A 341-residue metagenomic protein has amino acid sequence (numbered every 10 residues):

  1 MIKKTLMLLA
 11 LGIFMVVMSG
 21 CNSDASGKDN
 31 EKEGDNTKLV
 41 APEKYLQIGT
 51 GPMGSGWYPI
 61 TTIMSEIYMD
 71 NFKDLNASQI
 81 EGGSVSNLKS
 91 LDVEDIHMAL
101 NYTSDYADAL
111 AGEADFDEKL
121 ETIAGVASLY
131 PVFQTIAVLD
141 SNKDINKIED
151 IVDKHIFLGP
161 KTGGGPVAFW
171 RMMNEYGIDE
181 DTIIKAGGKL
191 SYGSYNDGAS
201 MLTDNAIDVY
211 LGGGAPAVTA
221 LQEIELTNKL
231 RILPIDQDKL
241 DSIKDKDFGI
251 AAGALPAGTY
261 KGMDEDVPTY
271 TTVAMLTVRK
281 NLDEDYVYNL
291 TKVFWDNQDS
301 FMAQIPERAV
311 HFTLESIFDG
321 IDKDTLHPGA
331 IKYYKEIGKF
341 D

Functional and structural regions predicted by a protein language model:
M1-T5: Positively charged n-region of N-terminal signal peptides that target proteins for export
V16-G20: C-terminal motif of bacterial Sec signal peptides marking the signal peptidase cleavage site
N22-D24: Bacterial signal peptide processing site
D29-L46: N-terminal low-complexity, Pro/Thr/Ser-rich intrinsically disordered segments that act as propeptides or flexible
E43-N71, L75-A77, E81, Q134-D204 (+1 more regions): Bilobed "Venus flytrap"/periplasmic-binding protein-like clamshell domains and structurally analogous long
T103, G112-D117, E121, G125 (+3 more regions): Pocket-lining segment of extracytoplasmic ligand-binding domains
K154-M172, A251-G320: Ligand-binding clefts/hinges and TM-proximal coupling segments of bilobed small-molecule sensing domains
D204, V209, G214-I232, K239-D245 (+2 more regions): An extracytoplasmic/periplasmic, membrane-proximal ligand-sensing/linker region
